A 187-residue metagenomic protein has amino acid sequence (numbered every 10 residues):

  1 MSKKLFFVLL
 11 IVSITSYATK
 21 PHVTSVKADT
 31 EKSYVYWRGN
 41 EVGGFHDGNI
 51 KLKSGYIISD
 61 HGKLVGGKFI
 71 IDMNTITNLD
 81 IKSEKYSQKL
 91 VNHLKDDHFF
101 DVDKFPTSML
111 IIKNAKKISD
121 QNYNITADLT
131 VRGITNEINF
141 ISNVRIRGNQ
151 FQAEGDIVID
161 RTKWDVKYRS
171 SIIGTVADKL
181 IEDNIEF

Functional and structural regions predicted by a protein language model:
K4-S13: Sec-dependent N-terminal signal peptides
Y17-F187: Low-complexity, acidic/polar, glycine-enriched regions of mature
